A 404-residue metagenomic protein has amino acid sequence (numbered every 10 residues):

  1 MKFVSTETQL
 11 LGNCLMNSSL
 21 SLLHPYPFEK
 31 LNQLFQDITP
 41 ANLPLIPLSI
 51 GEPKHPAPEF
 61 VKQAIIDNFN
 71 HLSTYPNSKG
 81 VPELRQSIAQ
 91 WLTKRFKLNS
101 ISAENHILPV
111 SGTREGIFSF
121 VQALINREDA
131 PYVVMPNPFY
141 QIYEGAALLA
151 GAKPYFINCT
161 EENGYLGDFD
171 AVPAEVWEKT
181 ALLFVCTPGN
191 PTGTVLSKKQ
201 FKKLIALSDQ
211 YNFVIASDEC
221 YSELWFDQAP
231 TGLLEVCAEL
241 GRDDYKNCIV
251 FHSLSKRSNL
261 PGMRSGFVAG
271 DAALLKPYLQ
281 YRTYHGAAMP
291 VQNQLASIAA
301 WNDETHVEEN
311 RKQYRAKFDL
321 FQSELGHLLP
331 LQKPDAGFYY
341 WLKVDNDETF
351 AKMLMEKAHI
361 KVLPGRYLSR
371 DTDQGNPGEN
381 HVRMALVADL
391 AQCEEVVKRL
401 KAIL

Functional and structural regions predicted by a protein language model:
K2-Y26, Q36-N68, L98-L404: PLP-dependent class I/II
E29-L31: Short, structured beta/alpha segment
H71: Basic nucleic-acid-binding alpha-helical/helix-turn surface characteristic of O6-alkylguanine DNA
T74-S111: Conserved N-terminal alpha-helix of the aminotransferase class I/II PLP-enzyme fold
